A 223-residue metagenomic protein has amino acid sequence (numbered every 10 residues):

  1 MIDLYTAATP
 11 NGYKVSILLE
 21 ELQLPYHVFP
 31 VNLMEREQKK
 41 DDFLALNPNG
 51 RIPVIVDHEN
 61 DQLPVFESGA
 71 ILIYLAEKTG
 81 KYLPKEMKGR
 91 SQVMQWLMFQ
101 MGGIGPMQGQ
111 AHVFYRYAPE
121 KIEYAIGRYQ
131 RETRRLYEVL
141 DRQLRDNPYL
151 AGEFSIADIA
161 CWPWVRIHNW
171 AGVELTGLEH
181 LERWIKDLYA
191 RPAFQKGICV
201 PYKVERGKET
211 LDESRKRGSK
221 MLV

Functional and structural regions predicted by a protein language model:
M1-G127, R131-R134, D141: GST-like domain detector, emphasizing the conserved glutathione-binding G-site in the N-terminal thioredoxin-like
N32, I156, P201-V204: Short, solvent-exposed turn/loop segments enriched in Gly/Ser/Thr/Pro and often Arg
R36-E37, K186, E205-G207: Short secondary-structure boundary/hinge segments and terminal tails
A70, P192-A193: Alpha-helix/helix-capping structural signal
L75, L97-P192: GST-like fold's C-terminal all-alpha helical module
R191, I198-Y202: Intrinsically disordered, low-complexity glycine/proline-rich and charged
P201-V223: Acidic/histidine-enriched, glycine/proline-rich intrinsically disordered or flexible terminal extensions
